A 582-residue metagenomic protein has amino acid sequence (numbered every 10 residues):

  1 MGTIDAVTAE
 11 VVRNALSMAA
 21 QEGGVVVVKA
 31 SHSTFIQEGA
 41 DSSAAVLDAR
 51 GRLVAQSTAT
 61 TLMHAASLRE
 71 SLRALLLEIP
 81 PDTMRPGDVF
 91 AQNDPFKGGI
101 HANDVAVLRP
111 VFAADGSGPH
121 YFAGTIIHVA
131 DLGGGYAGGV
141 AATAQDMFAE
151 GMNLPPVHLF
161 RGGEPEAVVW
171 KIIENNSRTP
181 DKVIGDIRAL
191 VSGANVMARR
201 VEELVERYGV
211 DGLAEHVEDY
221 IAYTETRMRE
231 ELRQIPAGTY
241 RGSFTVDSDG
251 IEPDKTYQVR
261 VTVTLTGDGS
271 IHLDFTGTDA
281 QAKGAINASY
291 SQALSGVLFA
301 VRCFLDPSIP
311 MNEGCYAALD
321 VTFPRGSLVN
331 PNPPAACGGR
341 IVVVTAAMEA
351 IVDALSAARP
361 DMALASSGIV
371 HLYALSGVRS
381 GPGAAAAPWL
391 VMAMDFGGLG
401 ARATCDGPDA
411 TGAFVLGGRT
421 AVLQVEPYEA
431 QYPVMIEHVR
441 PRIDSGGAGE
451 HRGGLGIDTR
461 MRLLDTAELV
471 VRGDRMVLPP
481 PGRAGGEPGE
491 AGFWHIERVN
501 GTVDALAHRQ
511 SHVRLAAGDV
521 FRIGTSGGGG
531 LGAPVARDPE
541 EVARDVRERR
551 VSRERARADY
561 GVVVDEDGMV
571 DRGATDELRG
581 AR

Functional and structural regions predicted by a protein language model:
M1-P86, A91-A114, P119-H272, T276-R582: Glycine/proline-enriched, intrinsically flexible loops and inter-domain linkers
